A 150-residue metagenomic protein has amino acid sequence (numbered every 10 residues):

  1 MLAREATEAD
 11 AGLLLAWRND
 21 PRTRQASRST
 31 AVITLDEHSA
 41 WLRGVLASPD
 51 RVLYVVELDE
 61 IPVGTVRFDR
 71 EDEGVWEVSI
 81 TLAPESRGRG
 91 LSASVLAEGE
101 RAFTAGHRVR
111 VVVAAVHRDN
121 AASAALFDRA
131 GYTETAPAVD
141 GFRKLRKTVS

Functional and structural regions predicted by a protein language model:
M1-L13, W17-D20, L53, E57-S150: Acyl-donor (CoA/ACP) binding surface of acyl/acetyltransferases
E8-L15, L35, S39, R43: An amphipathic alpha-helix signature
D10, A31-T34, A47, A125: Short linear sequence motifs
R18, S27, V45-L46: Hydrophobic residues in alpha-helical segments
R22-W41: Conserved GNAT-fold acetyl-CoA-binding loop/helix
R43-V55: A short helix-loop-beta-strand connector motif used in the catalytic cores of GNAT acetyltransferases and, in some
